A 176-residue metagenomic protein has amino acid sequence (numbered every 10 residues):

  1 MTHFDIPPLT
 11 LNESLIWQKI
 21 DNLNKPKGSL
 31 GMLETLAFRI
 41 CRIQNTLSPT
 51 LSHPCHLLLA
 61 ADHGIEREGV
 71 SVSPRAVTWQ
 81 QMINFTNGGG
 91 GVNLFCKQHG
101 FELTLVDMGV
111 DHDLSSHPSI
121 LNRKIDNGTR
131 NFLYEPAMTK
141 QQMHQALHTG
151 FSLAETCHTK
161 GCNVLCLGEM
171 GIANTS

Functional and structural regions predicted by a protein language model:
M1-S176: N-terminal loops that bind phosphate or other acidic moieties and the adjacent beta-alpha structural core
